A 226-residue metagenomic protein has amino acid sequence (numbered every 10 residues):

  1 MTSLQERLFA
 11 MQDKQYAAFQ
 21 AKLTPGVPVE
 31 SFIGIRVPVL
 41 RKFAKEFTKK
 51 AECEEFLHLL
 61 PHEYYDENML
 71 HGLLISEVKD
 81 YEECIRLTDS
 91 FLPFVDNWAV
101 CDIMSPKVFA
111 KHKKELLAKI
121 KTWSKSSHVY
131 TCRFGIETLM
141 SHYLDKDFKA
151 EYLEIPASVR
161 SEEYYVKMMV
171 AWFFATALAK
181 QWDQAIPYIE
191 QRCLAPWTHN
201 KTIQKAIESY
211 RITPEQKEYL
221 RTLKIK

Functional and structural regions predicted by a protein language model:
M1-K226: Alpha-helical scaffold domains
